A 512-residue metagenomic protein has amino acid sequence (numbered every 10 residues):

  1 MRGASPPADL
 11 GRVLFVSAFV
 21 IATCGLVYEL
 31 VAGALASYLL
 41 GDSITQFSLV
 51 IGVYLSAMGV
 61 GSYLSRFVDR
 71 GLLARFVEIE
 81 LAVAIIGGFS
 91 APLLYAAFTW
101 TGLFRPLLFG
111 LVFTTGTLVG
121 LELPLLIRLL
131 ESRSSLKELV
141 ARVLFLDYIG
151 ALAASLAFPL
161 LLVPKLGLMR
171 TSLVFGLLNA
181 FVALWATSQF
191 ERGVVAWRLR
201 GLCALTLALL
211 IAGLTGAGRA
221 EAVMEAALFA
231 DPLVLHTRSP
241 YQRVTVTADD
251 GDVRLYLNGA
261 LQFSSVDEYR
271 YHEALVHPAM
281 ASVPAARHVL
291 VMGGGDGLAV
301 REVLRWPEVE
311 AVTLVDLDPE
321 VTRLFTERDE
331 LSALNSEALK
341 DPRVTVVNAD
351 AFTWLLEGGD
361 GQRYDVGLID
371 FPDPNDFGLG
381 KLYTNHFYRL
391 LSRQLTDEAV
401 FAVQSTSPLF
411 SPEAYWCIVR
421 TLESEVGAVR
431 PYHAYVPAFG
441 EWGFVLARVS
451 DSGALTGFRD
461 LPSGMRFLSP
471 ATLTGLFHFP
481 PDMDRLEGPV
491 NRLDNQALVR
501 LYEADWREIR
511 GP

Functional and structural regions predicted by a protein language model:
M1-L331, N335-P437, W442-D451, D505-P512: Alpha-helical transmembrane segments of multi-pass membrane proteins
Q242, D451-P512: SAM/dcSAM-binding transferase cores
